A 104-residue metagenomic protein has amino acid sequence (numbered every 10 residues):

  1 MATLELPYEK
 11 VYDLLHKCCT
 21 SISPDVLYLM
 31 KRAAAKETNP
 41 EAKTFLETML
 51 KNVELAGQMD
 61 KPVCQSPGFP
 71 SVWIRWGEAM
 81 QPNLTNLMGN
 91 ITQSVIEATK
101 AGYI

Functional and structural regions predicted by a protein language model:
M1-I104: Non-transmembrane, aqueous-exposed alpha-helical and coiled segments at domain scale
